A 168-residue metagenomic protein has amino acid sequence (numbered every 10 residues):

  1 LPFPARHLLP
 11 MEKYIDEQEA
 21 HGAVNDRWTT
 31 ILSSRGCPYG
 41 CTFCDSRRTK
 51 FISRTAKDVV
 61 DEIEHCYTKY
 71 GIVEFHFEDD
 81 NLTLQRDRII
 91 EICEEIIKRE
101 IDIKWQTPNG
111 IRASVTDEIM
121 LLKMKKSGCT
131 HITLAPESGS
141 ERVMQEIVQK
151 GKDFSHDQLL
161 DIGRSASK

Functional and structural regions predicted by a protein language model:
P4-S167: Radical SAM [4Fe-4S] cluster-binding motif and immediate context
